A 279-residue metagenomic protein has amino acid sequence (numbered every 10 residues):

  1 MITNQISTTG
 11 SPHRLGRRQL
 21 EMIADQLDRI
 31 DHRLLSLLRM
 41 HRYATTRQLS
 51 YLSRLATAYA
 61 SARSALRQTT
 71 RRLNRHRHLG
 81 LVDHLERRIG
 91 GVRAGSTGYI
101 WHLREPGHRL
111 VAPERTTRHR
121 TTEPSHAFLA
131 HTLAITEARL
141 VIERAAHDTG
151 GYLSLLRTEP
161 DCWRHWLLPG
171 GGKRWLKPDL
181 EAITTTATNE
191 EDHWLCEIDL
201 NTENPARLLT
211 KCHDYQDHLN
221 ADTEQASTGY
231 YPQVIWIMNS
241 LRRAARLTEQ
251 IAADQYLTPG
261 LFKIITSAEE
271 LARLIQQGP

Functional and structural regions predicted by a protein language model:
M1-T122: Nuclease-adjacent, charged terminal/linker segments that flank catalytic cores
I2-T8, P12-L15, T202-T210, N220-P279: Non-catalytic C-terminal interaction segments of nucleic acid-processing enzymes
A56-S61, R144-G150, T185-T188, L219-T228: Alpha-helix termini
R109-L156: Amphipathic alpha-helical dimerization/coiled-coil segments that flank or bridge DNA-binding/regulatory modules
F128, G151-W194, N201-H213: Active-site metal-binding core of divalent-cation-utilizing nuclease and nuclease-like domains
R139-E143, L180-A182, C212-D222, T248: Short, well-ordered amphipathic alpha-helices
L156-R157, L195-E197, Q233-N239: Extended hydrophobic secondary-structure segments that form protein cores and membrane-embedded regions
